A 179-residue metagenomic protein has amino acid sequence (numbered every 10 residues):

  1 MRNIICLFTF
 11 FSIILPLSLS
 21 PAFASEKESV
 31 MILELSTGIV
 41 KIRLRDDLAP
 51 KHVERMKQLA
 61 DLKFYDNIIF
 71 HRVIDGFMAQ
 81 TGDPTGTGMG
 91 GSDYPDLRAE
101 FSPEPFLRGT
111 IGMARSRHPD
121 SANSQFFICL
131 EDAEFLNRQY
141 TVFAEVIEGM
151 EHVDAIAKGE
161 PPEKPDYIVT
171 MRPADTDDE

Functional and structural regions predicted by a protein language model:
M1-I4: Positively charged n-region of N-terminal signal peptides that target proteins for export
C6-S12, L19-E179: Cyclophilin-like peptidyl-prolyl cis-trans isomerases
